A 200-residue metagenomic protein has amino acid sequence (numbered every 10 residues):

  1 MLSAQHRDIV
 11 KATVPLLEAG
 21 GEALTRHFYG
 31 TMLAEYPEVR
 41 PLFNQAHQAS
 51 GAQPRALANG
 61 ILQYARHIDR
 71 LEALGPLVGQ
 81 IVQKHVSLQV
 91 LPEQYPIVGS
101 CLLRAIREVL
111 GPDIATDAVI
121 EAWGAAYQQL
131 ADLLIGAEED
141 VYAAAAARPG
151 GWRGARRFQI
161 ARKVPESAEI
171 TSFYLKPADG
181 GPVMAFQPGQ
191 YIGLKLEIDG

Functional and structural regions predicted by a protein language model:
M1-G200: FNR-like FAD-binding dehydrogenase module
